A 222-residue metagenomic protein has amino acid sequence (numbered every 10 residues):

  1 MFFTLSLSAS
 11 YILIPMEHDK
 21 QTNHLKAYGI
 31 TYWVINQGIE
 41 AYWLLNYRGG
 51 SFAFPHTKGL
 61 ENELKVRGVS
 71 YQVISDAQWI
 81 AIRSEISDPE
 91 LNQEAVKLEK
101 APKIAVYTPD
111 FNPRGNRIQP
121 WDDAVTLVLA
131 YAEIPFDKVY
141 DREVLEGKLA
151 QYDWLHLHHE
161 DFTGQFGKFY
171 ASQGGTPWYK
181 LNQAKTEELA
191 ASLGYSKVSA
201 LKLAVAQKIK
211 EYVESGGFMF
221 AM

Functional and structural regions predicted by a protein language model:
A9-A124, A132-I134: Hydrophobic targeting/anchoring helices
I12, M16-T22, A53-N62, I80 (+1 more regions): Helical hinge/lid and interdomain linker segments adjacent to catalytic or ligand-binding clefts that mediate domain
